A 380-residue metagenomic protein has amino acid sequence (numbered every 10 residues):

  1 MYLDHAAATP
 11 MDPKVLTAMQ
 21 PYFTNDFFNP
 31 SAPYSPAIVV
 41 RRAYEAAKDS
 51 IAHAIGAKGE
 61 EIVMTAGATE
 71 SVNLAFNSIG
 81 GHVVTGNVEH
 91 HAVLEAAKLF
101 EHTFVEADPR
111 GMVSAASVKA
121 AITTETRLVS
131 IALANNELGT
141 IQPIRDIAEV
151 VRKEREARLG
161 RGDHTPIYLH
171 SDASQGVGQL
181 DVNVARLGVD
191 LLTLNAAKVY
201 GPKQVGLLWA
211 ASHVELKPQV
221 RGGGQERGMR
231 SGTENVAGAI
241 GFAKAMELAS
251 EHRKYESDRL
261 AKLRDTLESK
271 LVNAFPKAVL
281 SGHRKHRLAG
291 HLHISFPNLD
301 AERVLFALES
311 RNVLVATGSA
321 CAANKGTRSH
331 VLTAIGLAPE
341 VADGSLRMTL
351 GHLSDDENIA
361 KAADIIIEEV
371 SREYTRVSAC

Functional and structural regions predicted by a protein language model:
M1-C380: Pyridoxal 5′-phosphate
